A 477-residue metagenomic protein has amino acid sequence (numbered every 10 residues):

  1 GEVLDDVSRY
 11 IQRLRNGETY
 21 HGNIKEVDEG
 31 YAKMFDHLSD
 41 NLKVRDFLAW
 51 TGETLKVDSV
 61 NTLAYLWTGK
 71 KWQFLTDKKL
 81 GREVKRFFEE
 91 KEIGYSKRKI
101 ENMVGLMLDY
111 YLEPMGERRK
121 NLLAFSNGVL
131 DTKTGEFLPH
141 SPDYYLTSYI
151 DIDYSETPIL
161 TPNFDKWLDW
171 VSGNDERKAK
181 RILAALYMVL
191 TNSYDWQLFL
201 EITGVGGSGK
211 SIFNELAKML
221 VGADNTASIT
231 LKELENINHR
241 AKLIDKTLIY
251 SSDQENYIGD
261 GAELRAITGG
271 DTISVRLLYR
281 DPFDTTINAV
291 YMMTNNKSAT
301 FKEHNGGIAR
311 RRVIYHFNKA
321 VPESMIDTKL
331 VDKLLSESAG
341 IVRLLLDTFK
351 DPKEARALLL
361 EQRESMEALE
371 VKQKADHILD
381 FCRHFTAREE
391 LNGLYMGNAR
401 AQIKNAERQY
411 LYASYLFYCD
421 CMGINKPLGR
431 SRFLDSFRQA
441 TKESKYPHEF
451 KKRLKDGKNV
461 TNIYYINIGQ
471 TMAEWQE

Functional and structural regions predicted by a protein language model:
G1-E53, K71-Q73, E156-W170, S336 (+1 more regions): Replication-associated primase and helicase/ATPase modules
H21-I152, L428: Intein modules and their embedded homing endonuclease domains
T54-K78, L122, V129-D245, V313-H316 (+5 more regions): P-loop NTPase catalytic core of nucleic-acid-dependent motor ATPases
E83, F213-L216, K246, D260-I267 (+2 more regions): Alpha-helical scaffold elements adjacent to nucleotide-binding pockets in ATP/GTP-utilizing enzyme cores
G94, R98-N102, Y111-E113, V221 (+8 more regions): Positively charged interface segments
H239-R280: Conserved nucleotide-sensing/catalytic segment adjacent to the nucleotide-binding pocket in NTP-handling enzymes
D245-L248, I287-Y291: Loop/turn-to-beta-strand initiation segments
L335-H377: Phosphate-handling catalytic cores of nucleic-acid transaction enzymes
